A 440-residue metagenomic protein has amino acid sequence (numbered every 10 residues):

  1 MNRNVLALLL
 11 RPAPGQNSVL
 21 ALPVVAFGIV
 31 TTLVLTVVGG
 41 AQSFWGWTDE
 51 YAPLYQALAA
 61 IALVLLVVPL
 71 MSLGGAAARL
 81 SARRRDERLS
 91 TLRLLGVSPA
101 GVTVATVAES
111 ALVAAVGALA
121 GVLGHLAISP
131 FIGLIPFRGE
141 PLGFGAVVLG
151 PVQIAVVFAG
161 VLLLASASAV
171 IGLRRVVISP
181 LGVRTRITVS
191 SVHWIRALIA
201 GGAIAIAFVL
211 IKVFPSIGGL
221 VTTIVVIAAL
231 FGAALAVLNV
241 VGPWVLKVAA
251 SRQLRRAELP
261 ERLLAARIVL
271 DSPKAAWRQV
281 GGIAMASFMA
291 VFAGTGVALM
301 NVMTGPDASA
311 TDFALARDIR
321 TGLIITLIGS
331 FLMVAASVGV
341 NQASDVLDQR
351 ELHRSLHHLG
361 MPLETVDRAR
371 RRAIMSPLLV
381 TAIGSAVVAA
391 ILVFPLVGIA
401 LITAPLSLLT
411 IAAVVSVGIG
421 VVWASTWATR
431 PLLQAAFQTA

Functional and structural regions predicted by a protein language model:
M1-P12, R85-S98, E140-F144, I178-S190 (+2 more regions): Terminal targeting segments of Actinobacterial cell-envelope proteins
N2-L8, G15-V25, V30-L33, V67-M71 (+3 more regions): Hydrophobic multi-pass inner-membrane translocation pores used for secretion and envelope-lipid/glycan export
F27-A52, I61-R83, P99-G139, Q153-S179 (+1 more regions): Transmembrane-helix bundle segments that line or gate the permeation/cavity pathway in multi-pass membrane proteins
D49-P53, S129-L149, V183-T185, P306-D312 (+1 more regions): Short juxtamembrane loops and helix-capping segments at transmembrane helix boundaries of multi-pass membrane proteins
G74-T91, Q342-R354: Transmembrane helix boundary and interhelical loop/hinge segments in multi-pass membrane proteins
V157-R184, I419-A440: C-terminal membrane-exit region of the final transmembrane helix in multipass inner-membrane proteins
